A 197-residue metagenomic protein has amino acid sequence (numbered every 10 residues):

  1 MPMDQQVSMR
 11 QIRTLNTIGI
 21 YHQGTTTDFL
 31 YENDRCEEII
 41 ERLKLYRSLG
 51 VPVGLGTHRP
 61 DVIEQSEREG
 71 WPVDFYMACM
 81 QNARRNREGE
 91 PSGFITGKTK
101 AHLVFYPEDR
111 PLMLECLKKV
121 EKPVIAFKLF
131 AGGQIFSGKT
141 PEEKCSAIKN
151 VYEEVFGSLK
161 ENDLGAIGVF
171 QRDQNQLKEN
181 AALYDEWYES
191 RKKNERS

Functional and structural regions predicted by a protein language model:
M1-D34: Active-site beta->alpha loop and helix N-cap motifs at the rims of alpha/beta catalytic domains
M1-M3, V51-Q65, K98-R110: Active-site glycine- and acidic-residue-rich loops that bind and position anionic ligands or nucleotide-like cofactors
P2-I12, R59-D61, A147-V155: Short, acidic/polar
T14-I18, R47-L49, R68-M77, K119-P123 (+2 more regions): Glycine-enriched alpha-helix->loop->beta-strand junction motifs that scaffold or abut catalytic
I20-H22, V53-L55, Y76-A78, I125-F127 (+1 more regions): Hydrophobic faces of well-ordered beta-strands that scaffold small-molecule active sites in alpha/beta enzyme cores
Y21-R35, R47-P52, S92-V104: Surface-exposed cleft-lining segments at the edges of enzyme active sites
W71-T96, V104: Histidine/lysine/aspartate-rich catalytic loop segments that bind and position anionic ligands
P111-S197: Structured C-terminal cap/extension of enzyme domains
